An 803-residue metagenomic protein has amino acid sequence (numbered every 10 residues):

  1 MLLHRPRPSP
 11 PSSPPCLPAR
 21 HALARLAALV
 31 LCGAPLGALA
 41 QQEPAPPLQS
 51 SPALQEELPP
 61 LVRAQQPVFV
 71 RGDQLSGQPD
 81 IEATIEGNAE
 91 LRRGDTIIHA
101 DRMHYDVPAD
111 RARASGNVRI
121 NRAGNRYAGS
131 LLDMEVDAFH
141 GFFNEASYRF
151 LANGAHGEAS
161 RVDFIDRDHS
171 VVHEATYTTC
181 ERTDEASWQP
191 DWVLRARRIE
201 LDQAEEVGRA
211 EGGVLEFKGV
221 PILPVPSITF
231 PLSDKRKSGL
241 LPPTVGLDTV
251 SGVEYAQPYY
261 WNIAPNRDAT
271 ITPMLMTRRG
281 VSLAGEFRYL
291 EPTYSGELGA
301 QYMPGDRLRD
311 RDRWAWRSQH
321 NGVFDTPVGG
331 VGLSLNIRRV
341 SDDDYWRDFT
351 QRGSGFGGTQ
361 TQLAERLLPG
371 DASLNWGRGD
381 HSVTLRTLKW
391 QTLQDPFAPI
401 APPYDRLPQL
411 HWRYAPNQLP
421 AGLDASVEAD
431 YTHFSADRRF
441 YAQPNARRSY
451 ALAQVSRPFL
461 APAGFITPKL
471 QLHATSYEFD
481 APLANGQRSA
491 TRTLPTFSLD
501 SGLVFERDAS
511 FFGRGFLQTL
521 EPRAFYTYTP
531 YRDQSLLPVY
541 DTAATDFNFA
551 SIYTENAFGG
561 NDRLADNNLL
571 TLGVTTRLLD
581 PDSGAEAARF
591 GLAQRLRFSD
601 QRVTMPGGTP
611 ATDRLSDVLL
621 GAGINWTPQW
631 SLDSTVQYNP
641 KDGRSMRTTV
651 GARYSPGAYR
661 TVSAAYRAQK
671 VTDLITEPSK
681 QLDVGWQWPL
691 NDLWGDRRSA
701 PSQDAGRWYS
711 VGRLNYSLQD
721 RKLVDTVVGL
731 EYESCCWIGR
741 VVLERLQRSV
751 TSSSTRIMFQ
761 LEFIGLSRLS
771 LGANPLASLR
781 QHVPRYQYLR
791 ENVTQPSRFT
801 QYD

Functional and structural regions predicted by a protein language model:
M1-H4, R25, G77, R798-D803: Short, intrinsically disordered, low-complexity terminal/loop segments
L2-L39: Gram-negative bacterial Sec-dependent N-terminal signal peptides
L2-P10, A40-L58, G87, T176 (+4 more regions): N-terminal targeting/secretion presequences
P8-P15, Q49-S50, H169, P226: Intrinsically disordered, low-complexity segments enriched in Ser/Pro/Gly/Ala and basic residues
L31, Q41-V172, Q257, W261-I263: Post-signal-peptide, soluble extracytosolic/periplasmic N-terminal scaffold domains of envelope/secretory systems
A38, A100-D101, A114-S115, V331-L333 (+1 more regions): Short N-terminal amphipathic alpha-helices
N125-F142, Y148-L194, R198-D803: Outer-membrane beta-barrel proteins and related beta-barrel translocases across Gram-negative bacteria
